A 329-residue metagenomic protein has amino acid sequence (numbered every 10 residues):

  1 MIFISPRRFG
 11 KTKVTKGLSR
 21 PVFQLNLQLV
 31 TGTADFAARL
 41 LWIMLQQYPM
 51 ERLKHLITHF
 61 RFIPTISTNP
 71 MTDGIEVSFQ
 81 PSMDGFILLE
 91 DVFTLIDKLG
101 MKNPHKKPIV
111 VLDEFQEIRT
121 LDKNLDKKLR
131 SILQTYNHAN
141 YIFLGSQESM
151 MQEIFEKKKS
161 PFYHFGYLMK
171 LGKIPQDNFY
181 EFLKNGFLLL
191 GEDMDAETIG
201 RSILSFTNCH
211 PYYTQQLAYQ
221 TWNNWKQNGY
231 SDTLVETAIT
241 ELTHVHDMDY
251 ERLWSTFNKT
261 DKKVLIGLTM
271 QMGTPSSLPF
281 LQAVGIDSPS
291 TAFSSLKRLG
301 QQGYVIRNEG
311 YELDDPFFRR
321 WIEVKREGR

Functional and structural regions predicted by a protein language model:
M1-P108, S290: P-loop NTPase nucleotide-binding core
R7, H210, D315: Short, conserved phosphate/pyrophosphate- and ester-handling motifs at nucleotide-, phospho-/glycolipid
R8, L29-G32, E117, S146-M150 (+1 more regions): Conserved nucleotide-binding/hydrolysis micro-motifs of P-loop NTPases
F79-E148, E156: Conserved Walker B catalytic segment
E153-S205, Q227-G229: Helix-loop-helix "sensor" segment of P-loop NTPases
G200-F206, Y212-K226, K263-I266, K297: C-terminal helical "lid" of AAA+/P-loop NTPase domains
N223-V245: Conserved C-terminal helix/linker of AAA+ ATPases
H244-R329: C-terminal leucine-rich, beta-strand-based interaction scaffolds used for sensing/assembly
